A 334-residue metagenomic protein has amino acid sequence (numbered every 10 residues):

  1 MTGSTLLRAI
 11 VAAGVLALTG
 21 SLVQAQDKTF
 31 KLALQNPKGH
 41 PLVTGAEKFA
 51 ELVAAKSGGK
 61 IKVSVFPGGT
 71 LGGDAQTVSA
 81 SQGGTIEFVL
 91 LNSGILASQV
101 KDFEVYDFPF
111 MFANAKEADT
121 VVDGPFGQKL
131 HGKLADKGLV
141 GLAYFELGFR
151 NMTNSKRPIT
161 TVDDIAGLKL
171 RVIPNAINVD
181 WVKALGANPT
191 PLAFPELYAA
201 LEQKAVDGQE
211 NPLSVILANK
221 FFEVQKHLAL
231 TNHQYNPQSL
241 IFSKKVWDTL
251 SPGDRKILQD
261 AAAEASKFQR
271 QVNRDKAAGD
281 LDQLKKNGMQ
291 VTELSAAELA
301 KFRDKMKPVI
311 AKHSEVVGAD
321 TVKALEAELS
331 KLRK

Functional and structural regions predicted by a protein language model:
M1-V11: Bacterial N-terminal signal peptides that target proteins for export
A12-A13, V23: Cleavable N-terminal signal peptides
G14-A17, L332: Short, flexible helical or helix-coil boundary motifs
L18-A25: Sec/Tat signal peptide C-region and signal peptidase I cleavage site
Q26-E117, P125-Q128, G132-K334: N-terminal secretory/targeting leader peptides
